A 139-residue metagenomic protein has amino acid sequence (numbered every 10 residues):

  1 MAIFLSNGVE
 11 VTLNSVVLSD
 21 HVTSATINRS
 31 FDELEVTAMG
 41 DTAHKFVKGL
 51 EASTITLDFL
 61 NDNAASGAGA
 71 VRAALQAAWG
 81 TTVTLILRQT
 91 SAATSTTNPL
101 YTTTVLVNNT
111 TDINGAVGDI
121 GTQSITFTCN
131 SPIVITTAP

Functional and structural regions predicted by a protein language model:
M1-N63, Y101-T126: Solvent-exposed edge beta-strands and adjacent loop segments that serve as assembly or binding interfaces
L5, K48-G49, L85, I133-I135: Hydrophobic transmembrane signal anchors and adjacent membrane-proximal interface regions, especially in viral
V22-T23, A68-G69, A138: A short, polar/proline- and glycine-enriched secondary-structure boundary/capping micro-motif
L60-S66, A92, S131-V134: Acidic glycine-/aspartate-rich tracts in secreted/extracellular proteins
G67-T104, N108: Short, acidic/charged, Gly/Pro-enriched secondary-structure junctions
G121-P139: Protruding loop/beta-arch "assembly-hinge" segments enriched in small, turn-prone residues
